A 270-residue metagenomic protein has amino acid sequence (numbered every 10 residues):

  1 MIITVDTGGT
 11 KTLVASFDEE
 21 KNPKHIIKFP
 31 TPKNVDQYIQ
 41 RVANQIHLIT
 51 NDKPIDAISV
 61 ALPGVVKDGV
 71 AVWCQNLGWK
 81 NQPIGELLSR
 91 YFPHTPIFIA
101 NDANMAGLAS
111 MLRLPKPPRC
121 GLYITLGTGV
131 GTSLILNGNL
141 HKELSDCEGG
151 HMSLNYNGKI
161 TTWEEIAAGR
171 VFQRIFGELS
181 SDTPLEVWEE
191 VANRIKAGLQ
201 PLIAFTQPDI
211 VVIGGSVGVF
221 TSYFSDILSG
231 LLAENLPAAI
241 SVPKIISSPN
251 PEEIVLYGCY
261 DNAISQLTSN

Functional and structural regions predicted by a protein language model:
M1-A57, V66-D68, L88-I97, A109-L122 (+2 more regions): ATP-binding/phosphotransfer module of carbohydrate and carboxylate kinases, centering on a glycine-rich
D6, S59-P63, A100, L122-G129 (+1 more regions): Short beta-strand segments
A71-N81: A charged helix-plus-loop insertion that forms the helical arch/lid used to bind and gate nucleic-acid substrates
L77, F98-S110: Glycine/small-residue-rich loop that forms an oxyanion/phosphate-binding "nest" at active or ligand-binding sites
K80-Y91, T95, A103: Anion-binding (especially nucleotide phosphate/pyrophosphate-binding) glycine-rich loop and adjoining beta-alpha core
N104, G129, G218: Catalytic metal-binding/acid-base residues of hydrolase active sites
L136-N137: A cytosolic small-molecule/anion-sensing beta-strand core signal
